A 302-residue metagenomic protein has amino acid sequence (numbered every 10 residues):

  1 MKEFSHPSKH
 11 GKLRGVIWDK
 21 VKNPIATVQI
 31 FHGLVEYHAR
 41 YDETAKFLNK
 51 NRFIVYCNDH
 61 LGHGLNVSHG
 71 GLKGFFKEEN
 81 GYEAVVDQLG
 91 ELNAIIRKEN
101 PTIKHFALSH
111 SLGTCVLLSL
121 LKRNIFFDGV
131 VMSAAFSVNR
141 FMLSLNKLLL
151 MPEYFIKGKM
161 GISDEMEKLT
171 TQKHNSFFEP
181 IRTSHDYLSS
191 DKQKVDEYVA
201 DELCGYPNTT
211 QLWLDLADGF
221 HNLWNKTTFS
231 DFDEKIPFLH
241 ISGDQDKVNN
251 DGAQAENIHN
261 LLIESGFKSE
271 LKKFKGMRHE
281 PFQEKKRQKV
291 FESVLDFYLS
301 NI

Functional and structural regions predicted by a protein language model:
M1-K22: N-terminal cap/lid segment of alpha/beta-hydrolase-fold proteins
F31-E36, S111, D244-Q245: Active-site glycine-rich loops that stabilize anionic/oxyanionic intermediates across multiple enzyme folds
A45-G71: Conserved alpha/beta-hydrolase
F76-R97: Alpha/beta-hydrolase active-site loop
N100-S111: Alpha/beta-hydrolase fold nucleophile elbow
L117-L203: Alpha/beta-hydrolase-fold enzymes
H240-S242: Short beta-strand/loop motif that positions the catalytic acidic residue of the alpha/beta-hydrolase fold
I263-I302: Catalytic active-site module of serine/aspartate enzymes centered on a nucleophile-bearing elbow/loop
